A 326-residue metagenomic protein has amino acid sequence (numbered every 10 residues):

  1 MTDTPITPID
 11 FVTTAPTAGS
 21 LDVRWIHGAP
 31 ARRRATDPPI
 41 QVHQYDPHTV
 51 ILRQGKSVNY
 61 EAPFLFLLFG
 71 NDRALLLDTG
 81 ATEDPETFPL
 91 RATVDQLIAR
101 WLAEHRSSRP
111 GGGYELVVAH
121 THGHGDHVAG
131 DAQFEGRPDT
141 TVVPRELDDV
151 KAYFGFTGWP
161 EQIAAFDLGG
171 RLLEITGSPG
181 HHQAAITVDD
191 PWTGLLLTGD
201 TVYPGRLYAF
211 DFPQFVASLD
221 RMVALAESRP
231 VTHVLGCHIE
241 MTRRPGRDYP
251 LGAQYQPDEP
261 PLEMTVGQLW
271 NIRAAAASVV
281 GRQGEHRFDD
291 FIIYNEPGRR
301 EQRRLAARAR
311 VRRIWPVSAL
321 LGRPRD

Functional and structural regions predicted by a protein language model:
T2-R32, A224-D326: Accessory terminal helices/loops
V12, A18, A81-R171: Active-site HxH/HxHxD metal-binding segment of metal-dependent hydrolases
R34, V58-E61, P179-H181: A short catalytic or substrate-binding loop motif that flags glycine-/basic-rich loops and adjacent residues that bind
P38-A103, V188-T201: Conserved beta-strand hairpin/beta-sheet module of binuclear metal-dependent hydrolase folds, prominently
D46-I51, I163, R171-E174: Short, hydrophobic/aromatic-rich segments at coil-to-beta transitions
V50, V117-A119, V143, T176 (+2 more regions): Hydrophobic/aromatic beta-strand patches that form the interior of the parallel beta-sheet core in alpha/beta enzyme
G55, T79-G80, T121-H124, E146 (+2 more regions): Active-site-proximal beta-strand/loop segments in catalytic clefts of secreted hydrolases
A74, A81-E83, F88, E174-P179 (+1 more regions): Metallo-beta-lactamase
